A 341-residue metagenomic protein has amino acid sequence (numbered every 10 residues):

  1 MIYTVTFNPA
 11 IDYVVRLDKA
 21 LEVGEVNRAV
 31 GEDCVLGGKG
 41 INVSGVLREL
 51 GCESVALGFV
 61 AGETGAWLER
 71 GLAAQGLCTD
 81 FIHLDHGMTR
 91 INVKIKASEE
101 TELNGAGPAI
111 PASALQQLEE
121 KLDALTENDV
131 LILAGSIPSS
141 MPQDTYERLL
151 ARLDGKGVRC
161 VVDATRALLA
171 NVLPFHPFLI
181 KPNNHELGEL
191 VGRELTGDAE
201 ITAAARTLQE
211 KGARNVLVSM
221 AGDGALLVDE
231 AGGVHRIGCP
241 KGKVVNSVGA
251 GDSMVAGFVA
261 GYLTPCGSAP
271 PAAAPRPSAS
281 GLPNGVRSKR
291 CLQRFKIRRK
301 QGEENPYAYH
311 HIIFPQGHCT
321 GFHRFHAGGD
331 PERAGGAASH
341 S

Functional and structural regions predicted by a protein language model:
M1-L57, G65-W67, K243: Glycine-rich phosphate/adenosyl-contacting loop at the front of the ribokinase-like
V23-E25, E49-D129, K296-Q301: Conserved N-terminal subdomain of the carbohydrate kinase-like
L47, N183, G251: Short, conserved phosphate/pyrophosphate- and ester-handling motifs at nucleotide-, phospho-/glycolipid
R48, D154, L263: Gly/Ala-rich phosphate-binding loop of Rossmann-like dinucleotide-binding domains, activating on the conserved
E102-N104, N128-G135, D163, K181-E186: Short beta-strands and strand-loop turn motifs
Q143-A231: Conserved phosphate/ATP/ADP-binding segment of small-molecule kinases
A170, D198-P306: Conserved phosphate-binding/catalytic region of the ribokinase-like
